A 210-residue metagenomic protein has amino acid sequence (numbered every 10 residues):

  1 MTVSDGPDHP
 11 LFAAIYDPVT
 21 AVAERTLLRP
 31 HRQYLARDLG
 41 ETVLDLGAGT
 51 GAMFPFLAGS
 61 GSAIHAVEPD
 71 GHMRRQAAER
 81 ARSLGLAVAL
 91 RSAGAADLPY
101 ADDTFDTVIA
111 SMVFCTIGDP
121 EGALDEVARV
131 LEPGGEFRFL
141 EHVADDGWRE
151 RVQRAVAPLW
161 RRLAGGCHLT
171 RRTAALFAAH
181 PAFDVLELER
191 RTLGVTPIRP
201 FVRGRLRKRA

Functional and structural regions predicted by a protein language model:
M1-E41, A52-F56, Q76, Q153-V156 (+1 more regions): Conserved class I S-adenosyl-L-methionine
V3, V19-V22, L140-I198: C-terminal alpha-helical "lid/dimerization" subdomain adjacent to the S-adenosyl-L-methionine
L44, T50-D97: Class I SAM-dependent methyltransferase SAM/SAH-binding core
A96-V108: A short acidic, Gly/Pro-enriched loop at the edge of an enzyme's catalytic core that lines a small-molecule cofactor
T107-D119: A short SAM/SAH-binding and catalytic strip from SAM-dependent methyltransferases
E121-P133: A short glycine-rich, Lys/Arg-flanked "PGG" loop and its adjoining helix->strand segment in the class I
R203-A210: C-terminal lobe and adjacent flexible extensions of AdoMet/dcAdoMet transferase-like proteins
